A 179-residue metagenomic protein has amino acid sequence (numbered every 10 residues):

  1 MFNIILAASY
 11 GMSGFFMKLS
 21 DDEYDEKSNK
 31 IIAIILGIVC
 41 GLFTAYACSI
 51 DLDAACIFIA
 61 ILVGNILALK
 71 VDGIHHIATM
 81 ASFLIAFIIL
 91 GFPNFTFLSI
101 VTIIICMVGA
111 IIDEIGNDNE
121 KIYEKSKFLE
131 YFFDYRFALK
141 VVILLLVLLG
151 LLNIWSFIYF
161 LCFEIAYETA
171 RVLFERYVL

Functional and structural regions predicted by a protein language model:
M1-A47, I57-F58, F160-E164, E175-L179: N-terminal topogenic module of multi-pass integral membrane proteins
M1-A7, C40-C56, I85-V101, L148-I158: Helix-coil boundary and interhelical linker segments in multi-pass alpha-helical membrane proteins
I4, V108-L179: C-terminal membrane-adjacent module
I5, M12, I35, V39 (+3 more regions): Cleavable Sec-type N-terminal signal peptides
S13-D21, C40-C48, L67-A68, A86 (+7 more regions): Alpha-helical membrane-inserting segments
L19-I32, Y46-L52, I66-H75, K125-Y135: Short, amphipathic, aromatic/basic-enriched membrane-interface segments that mark the entry/exit of transmembrane
I34-G41, H76-A86, F133-L149: Core segments of transmembrane alpha-helices that mediate helix-helix packing or line hydrophobic substrate/ligand
C56-V63, A68-E130: Membrane-proximal helix-loop-helix units in multi-pass membrane proteins
